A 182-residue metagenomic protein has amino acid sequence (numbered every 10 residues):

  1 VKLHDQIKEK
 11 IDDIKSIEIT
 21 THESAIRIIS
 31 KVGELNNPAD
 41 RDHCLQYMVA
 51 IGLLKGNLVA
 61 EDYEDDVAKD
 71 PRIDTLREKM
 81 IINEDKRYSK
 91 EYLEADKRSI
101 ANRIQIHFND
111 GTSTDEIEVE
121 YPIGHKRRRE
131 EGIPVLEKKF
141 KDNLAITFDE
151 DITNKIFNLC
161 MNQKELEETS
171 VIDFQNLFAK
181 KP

Functional and structural regions predicted by a protein language model:
V1-P182: Terminal-appendage/accessory-domain detector
